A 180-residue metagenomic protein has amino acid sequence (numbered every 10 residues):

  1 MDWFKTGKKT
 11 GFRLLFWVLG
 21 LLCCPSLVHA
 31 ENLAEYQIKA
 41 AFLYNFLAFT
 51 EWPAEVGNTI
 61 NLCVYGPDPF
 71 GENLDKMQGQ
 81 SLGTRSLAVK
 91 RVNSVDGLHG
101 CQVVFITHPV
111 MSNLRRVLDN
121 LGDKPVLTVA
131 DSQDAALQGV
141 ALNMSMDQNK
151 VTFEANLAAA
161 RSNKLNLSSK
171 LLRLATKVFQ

Functional and structural regions predicted by a protein language model:
D2-G11, P25-Q180: Short hydrophobic alpha-helices and adjacent helix-cap/hinge residues
R13-P25: Bacterial N-terminal signal peptides
